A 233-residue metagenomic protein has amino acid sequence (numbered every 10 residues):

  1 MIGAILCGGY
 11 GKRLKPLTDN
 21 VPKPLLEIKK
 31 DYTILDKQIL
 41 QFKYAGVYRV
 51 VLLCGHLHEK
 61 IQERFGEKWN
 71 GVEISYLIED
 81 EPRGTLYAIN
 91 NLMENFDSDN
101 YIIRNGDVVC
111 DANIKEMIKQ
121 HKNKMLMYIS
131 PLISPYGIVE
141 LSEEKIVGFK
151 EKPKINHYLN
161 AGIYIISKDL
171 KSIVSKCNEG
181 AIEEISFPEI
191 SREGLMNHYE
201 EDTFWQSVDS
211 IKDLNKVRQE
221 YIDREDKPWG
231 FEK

Functional and structural regions predicted by a protein language model:
M1-D19, L195: N-terminal nucleotide-binding beta1-loop-alpha1 segment
I2-I5, E27-N105, V109, I114-E116 (+2 more regions): Conserved N-terminal catalytic core of the sugar/cofactor nucleotidyltransferase
Y10, V21, D31, L57 (+1 more regions): A generic "binding-loop/recognition-motif" signal
K15, K23-L26: Pre-signature/interface helix of ABC/ABC-like ATPase nucleotide-binding domains
N20, W69-G71, S98, Q120 (+1 more regions): Short, well-ordered coil/turn elements that cap or connect secondary structure elements
L25, I138-L141, F187, H198: A structural signal for short hydrophobic beta-strand segments in well-ordered beta-sheet cores
K43, N95-N100, C110-K145: Basic phosphate/pyrophosphate-binding loop/patch that engages nucleotide-derived ligands
I102, V109, K115-K119, I133 (+1 more regions): Catalytic-core segments of class I nucleotidyltransferases/pyrophosphorylases that form NMP-activated intermediates
